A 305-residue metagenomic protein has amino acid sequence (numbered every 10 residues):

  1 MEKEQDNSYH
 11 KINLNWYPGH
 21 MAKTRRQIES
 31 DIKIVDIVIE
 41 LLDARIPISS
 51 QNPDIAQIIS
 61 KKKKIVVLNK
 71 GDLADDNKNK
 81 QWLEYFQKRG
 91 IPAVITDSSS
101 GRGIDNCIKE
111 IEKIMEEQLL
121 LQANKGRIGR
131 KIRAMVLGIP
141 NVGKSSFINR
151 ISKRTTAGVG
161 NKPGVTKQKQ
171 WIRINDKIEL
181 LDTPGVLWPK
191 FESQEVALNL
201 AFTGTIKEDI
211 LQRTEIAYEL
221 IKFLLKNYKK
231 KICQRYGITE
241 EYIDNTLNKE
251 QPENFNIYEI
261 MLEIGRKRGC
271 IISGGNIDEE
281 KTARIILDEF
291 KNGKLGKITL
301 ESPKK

Functional and structural regions predicted by a protein language model:
M1-I37, R45-D54, I58-K64, G71 (+3 more regions): Helix-rich effector regions associated with P-loop NTPase G domains
E40, V66-L68, V136: Structural beta-sheet core signal
D72-G138, T156, R268-C270, I277: Canonical P-loop GTPase G-domain recognition
S98, I148, I178-L181: Conserved active-site beta-strand-loop modules that form the wall/rim of enzyme catalytic pockets and either contain
R102-I104, I139, K144, V165 (+2 more regions): Gly/Ser/Thr-rich helix-start
N106, E110, S146, E219 (+1 more regions): Alpha-helical scaffold segments in soluble metabolic enzymes
R127-G129, R150-I151, I172-R173: Solvent-exposed alpha-helices and their adjacent loops that cap or buttress functional pockets in soluble metabolic
R133-K153, A157, T183: Glycine-rich phosphate-binding P-loop
